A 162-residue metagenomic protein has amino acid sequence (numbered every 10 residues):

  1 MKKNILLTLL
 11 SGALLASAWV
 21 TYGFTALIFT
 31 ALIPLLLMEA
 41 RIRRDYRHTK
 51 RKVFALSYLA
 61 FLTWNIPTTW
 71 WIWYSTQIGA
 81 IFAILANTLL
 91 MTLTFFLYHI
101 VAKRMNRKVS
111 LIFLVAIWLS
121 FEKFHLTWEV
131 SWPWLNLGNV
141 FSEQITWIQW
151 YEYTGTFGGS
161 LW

Functional and structural regions predicted by a protein language model:
M1-W162: Membrane-embedded alpha-helical bundles of multi-pass enzymes that act on lipidic or dolichyl-linked glycan substrates
